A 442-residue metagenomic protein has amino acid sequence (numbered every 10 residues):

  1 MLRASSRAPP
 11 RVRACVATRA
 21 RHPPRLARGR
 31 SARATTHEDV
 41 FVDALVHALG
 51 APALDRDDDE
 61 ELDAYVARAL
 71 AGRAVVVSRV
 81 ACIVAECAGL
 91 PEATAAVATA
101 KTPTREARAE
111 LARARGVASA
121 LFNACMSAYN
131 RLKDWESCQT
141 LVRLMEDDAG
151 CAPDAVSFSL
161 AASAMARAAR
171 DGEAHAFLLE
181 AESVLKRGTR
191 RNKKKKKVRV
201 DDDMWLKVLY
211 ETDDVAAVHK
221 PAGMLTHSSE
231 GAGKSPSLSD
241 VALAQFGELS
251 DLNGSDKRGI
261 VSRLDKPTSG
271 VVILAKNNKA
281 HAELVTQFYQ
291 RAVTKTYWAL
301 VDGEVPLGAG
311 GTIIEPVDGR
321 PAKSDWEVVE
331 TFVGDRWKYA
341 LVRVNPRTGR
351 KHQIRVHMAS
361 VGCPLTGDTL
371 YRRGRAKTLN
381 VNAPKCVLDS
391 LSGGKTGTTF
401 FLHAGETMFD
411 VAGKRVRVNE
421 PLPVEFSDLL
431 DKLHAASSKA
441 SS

Functional and structural regions predicted by a protein language model:
M1-A20: N-terminal chloroplast transit peptides
R7, R21, R25-R28, R33 (+6 more regions): RNA pseudouridine synthases
E38, L62-D63, A118-N123, S127 (+4 more regions): Pentatricopeptide repeat
A44-L45, Y65-L70, V80-V84, T99 (+4 more regions): Hydrophobic anchor position in alpha-helical repeat solenoids
A69, R73, V80-T94, A100-A114 (+2 more regions): Hydrophobic packing position at a conserved site in alpha-helical tandem repeat units
S235-A242, N278, Y289, R336-F409 (+1 more regions): Pseudouridine synthase
